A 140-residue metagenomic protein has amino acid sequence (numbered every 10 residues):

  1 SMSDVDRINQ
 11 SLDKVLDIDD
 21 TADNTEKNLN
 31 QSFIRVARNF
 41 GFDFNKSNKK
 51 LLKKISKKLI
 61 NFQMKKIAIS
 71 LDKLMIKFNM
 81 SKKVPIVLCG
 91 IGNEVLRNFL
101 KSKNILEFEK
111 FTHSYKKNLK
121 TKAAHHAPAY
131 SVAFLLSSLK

Functional and structural regions predicted by a protein language model:
S1-K140: Helical "lid/coupling" subdomains associated with nucleotide-phosphate turnover
